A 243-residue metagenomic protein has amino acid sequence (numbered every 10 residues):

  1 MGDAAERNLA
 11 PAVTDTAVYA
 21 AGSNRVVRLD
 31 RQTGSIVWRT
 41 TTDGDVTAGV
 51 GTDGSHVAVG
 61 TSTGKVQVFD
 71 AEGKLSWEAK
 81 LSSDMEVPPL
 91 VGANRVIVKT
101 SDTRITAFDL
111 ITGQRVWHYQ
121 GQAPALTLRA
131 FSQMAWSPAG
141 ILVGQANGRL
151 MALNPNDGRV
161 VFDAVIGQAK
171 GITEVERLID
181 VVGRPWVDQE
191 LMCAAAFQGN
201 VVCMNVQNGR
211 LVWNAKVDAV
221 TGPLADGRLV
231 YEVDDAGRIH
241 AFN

Functional and structural regions predicted by a protein language model:
M1-A12, R39-G51, S76-G92, R115-P138 (+2 more regions): Extracytoplasmic beta-rich repeat domains
A21-Q32: Beta-propeller domains
A21-S23, T61, T100-S101, Q145-A146 (+3 more regions): Structural signature of WD-repeat beta-propellers
V27-R28, Q67, T106, M151 (+2 more regions): WD40 beta-propeller blade core
D30-G34, D70-K74, D109-G113, P155-G158 (+2 more regions): Short loop/turn segments that connect beta-strands within beta-propeller blades
T33, D53-G54, T63, E72 (+7 more regions): Acidic/polar residues in short coil/turn loops that connect beta-strands within repeat-based beta-sheet scaffolds
L229-F242: Loop/turn-rich, solvent-exposed surfaces of beta-rich toroidal or solenoidal domains
